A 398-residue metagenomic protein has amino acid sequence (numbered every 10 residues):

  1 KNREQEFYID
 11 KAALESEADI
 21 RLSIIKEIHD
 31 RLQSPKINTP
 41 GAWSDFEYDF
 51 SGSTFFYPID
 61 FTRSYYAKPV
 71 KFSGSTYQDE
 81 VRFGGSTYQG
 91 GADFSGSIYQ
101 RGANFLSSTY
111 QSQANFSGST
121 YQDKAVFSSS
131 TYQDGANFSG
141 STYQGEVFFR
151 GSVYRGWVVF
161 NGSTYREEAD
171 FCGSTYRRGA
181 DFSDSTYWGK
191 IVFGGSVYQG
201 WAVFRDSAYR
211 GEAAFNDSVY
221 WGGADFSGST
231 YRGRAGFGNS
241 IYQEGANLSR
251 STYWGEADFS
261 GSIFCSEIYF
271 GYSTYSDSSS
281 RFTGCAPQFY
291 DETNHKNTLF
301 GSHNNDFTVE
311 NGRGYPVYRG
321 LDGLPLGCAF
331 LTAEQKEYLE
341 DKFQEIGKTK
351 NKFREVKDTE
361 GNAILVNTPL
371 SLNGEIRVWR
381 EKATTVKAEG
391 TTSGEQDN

Functional and structural regions predicted by a protein language model:
K1-N398: N-terminal leader/targeting and pre-domain segments
